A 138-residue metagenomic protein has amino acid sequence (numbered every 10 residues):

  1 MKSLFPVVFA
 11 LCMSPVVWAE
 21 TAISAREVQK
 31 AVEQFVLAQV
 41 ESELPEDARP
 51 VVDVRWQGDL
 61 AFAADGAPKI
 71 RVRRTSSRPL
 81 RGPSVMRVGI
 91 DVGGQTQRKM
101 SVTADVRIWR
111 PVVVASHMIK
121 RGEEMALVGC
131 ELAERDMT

Functional and structural regions predicted by a protein language model:
K2-F5, V16-T138: Mature, extracytoplasmic segments of signal peptide-bearing proteins
